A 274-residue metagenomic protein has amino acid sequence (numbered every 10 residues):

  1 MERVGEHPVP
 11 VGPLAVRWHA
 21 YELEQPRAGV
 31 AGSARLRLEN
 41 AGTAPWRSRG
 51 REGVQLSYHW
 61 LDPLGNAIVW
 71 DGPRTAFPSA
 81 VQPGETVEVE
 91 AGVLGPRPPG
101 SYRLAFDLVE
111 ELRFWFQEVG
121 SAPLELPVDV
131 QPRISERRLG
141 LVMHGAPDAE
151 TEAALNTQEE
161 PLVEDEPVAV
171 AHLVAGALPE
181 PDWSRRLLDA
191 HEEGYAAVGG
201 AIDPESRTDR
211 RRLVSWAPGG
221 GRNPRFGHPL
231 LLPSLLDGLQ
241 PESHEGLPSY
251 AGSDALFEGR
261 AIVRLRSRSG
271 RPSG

Functional and structural regions predicted by a protein language model:
E2-A28, E125: Low-complexity, acidic Ser/Thr/Pro/Gly-rich terminal tails and inter-domain linkers that flank the onset of structured
A15-W18, G53, S57-F77, G120: Short beta-strand and strand-turn-strand segments in soluble, beta-rich domains
L38-A44: Asparagine-centered strand-capping/turn motif at beta-strand->loop junctions
L94-G100: Short, surface-exposed loop/turn segments at beta-strand-coil junctions that are enriched for proline with nearby
Q131-T157: N-proximal low-complexity "stem/linker" segments adjacent to membrane-targeting elements
D165-E180: Short beta-strand-to-loop acidic/aromatic patch adjacent to the donor-nucleotide binding site
L178-L213: Conserved donor NDP-sugar-binding/catalytic core segment of glycosyltransferases
W216-G238, S243-G259, V263-P272: A recurrent flexible, glycine/aromatic-enriched loop bordering the glycosyltransferase active site that acts as
